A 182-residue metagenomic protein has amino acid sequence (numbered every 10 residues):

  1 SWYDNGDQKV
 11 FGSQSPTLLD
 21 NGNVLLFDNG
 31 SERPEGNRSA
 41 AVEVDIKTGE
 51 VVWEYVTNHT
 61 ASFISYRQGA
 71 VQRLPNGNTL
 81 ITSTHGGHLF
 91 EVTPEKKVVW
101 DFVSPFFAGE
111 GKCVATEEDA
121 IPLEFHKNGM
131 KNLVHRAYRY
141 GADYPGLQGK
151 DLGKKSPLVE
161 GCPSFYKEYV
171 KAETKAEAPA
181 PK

Functional and structural regions predicted by a protein language model:
S1-K182: Histidine-/acidic-rich catalytic cores in large beta-rich domains
